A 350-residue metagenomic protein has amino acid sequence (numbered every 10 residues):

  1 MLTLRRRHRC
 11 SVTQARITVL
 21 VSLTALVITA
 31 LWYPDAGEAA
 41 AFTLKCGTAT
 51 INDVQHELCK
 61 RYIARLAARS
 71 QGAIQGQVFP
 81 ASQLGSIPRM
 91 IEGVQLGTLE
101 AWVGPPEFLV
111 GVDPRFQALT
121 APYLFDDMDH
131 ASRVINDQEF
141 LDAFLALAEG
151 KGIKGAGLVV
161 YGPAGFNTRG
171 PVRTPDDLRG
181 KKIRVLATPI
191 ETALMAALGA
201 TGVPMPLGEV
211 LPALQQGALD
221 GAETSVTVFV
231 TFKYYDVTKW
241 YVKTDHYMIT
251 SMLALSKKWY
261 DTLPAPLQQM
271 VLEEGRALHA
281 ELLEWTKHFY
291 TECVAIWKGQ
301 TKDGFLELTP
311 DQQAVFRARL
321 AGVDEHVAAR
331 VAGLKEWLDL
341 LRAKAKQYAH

Functional and structural regions predicted by a protein language model:
M1-Q14: N-terminal secretory signal peptides that target proteins for export/translocation
L2, A39-A131, E139-H350: N-terminal secretory/targeting leader peptides
R7-H8, T29, S225: Generic secretory/membrane-interface signal
H8-R9, L20, A68: Intrinsically disordered, low-complexity segments
S11-Q14, L23, Q71: Compositionally biased regions
T18-A30: Bacterial N-terminal signal peptides
Y33-A36: N-terminal signal peptide c-region/cleavage motif recognized by signal peptidases
